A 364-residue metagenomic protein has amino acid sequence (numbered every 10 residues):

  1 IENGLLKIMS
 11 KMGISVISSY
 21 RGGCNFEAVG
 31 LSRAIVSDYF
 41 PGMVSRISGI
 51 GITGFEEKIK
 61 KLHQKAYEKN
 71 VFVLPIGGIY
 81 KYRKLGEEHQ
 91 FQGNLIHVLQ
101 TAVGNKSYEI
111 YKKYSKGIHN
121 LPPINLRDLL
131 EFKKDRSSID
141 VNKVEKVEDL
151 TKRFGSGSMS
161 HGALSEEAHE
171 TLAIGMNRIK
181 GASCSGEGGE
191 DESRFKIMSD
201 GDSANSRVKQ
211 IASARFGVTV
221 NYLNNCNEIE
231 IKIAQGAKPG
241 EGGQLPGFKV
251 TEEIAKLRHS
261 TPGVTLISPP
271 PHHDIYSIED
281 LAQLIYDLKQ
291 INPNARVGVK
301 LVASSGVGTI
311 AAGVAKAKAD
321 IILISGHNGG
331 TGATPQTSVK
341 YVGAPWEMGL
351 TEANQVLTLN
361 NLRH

Functional and structural regions predicted by a protein language model:
I1-G217, C226, K232-A237: Flexible, glycine-rich loop/tail regions that form catalytic "lids" or insertion modules at the edges of active sites
I1-I17, E27, S32, V36-G42 (+5 more regions): Glycine-rich phosphate/ribose-binding loops and adjacent secondary-structure elements that form binding surfaces
K11, I76-E87, E252, R258-H259 (+1 more regions): Short flexible/disordered coil segments
G13, G22, G162, K180 (+7 more regions): Glycine-centered flexibility sites
K143-K146, K256-R258, Q283, S325-H327: Short hydrophobic/aromatic-rich motifs at helix boundaries and adjacent loops
L150, A163-D287, I291-A315: Active-site-facing alpha/beta catalytic cores
